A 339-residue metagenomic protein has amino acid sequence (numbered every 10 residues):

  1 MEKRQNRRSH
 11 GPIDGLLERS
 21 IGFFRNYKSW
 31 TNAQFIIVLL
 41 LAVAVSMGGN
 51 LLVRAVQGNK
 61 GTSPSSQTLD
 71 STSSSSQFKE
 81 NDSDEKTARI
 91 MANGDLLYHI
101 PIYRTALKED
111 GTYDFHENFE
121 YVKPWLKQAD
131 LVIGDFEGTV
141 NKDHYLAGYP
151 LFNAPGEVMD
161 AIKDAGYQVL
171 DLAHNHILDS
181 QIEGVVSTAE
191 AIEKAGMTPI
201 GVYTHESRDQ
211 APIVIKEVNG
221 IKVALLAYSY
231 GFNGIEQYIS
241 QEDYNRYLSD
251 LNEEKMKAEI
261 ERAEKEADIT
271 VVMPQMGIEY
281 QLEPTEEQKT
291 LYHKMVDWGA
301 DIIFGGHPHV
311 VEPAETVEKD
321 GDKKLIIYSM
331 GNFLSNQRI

Functional and structural regions predicted by a protein language model:
E2-I339: Acidic, metal/ion-coordinating pockets
